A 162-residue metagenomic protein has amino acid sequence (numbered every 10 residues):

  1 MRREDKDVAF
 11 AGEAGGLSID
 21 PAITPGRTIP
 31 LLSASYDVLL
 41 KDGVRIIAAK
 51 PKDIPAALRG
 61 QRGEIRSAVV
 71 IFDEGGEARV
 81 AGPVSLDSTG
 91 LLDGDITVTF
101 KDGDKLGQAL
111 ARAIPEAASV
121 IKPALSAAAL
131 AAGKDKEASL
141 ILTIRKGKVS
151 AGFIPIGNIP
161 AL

Functional and structural regions predicted by a protein language model:
M1-L162: Glycine-rich, small/hydroxylated-residue low-complexity segments
